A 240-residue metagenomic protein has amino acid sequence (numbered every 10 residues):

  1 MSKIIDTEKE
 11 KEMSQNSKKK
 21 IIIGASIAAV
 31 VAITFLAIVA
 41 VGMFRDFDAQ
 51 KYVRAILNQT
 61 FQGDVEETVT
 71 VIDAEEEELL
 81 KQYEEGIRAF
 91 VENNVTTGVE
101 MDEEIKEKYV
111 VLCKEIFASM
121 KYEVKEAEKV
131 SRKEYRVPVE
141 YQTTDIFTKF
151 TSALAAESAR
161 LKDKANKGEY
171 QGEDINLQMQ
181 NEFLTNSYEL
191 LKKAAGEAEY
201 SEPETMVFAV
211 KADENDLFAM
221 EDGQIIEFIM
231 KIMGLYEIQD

Functional and structural regions predicted by a protein language model:
M1-D64, T68, V137: Gram-positive cell-envelope targeting signals
K18-K20, I175, L184, I225: Short amphipathic alpha-helical segments that mediate assembly, nucleic-acid/protein binding, or membrane association
V41-E123: Core segments of small alpha/beta cavity-forming domains
F61, Q142, K211-N215: Residue-level marker of positions within ordered structural domains that often coincide with functionally constrained
V69-E77, M179-N181, S201-T205: Short glycine-rich, low-complexity/disordered patches
M101-D174, Q178-F183: Surface-exposed, charged secondary-structure patches
T148, S158-D174, G196-D240: Short beta-strand edge/turn micro-motifs at domain boundaries
Q180-E197: Acidic, glycine-rich flexible loop segments
